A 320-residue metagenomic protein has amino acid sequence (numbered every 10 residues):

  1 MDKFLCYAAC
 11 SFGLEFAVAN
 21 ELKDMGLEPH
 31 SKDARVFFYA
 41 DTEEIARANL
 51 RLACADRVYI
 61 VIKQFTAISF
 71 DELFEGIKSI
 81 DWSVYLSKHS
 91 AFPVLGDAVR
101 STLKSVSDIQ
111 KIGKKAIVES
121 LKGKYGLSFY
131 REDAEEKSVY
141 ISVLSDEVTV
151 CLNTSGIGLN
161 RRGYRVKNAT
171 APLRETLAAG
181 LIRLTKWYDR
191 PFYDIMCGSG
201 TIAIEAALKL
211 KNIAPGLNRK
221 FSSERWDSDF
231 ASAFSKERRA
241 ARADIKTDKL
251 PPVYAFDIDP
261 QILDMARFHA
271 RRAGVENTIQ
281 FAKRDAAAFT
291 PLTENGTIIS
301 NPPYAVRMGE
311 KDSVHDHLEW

Functional and structural regions predicted by a protein language model:
D2-K137: Non-catalytic nucleic-acid substrate-recognition regions in nucleic-acid-modifying enzymes
V99-T102, G158, Y304-R307: A short, flexible beta-alpha/helix-coil linker loop
V139-S155: C-terminal edge-of-domain segments
V150-K186: SAM-dependent Rossmann-like transferase core, predominantly class I methyltransferases with a strong bias toward
L173-T290: Conserved S-adenosyl-L-methionine
H269, S300-M308: Amphipathic alpha-helical repeat scaffolds
A287-I299: A short acidic, Gly/Pro-enriched loop at the edge of an enzyme's catalytic core that lines a small-molecule cofactor
G309-W320: Glycine-rich S-adenosyl-L-methionine
